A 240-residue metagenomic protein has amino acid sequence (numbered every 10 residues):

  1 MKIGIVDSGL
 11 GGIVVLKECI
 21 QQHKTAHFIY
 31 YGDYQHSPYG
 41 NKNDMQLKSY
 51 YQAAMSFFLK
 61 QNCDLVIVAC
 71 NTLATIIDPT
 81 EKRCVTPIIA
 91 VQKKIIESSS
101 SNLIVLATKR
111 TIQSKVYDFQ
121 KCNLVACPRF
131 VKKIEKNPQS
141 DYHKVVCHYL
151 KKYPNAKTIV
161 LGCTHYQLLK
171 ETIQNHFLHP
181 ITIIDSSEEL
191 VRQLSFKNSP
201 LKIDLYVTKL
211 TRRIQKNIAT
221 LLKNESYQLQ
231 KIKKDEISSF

Functional and structural regions predicted by a protein language model:
M1-F240: Non-catalytic structural scaffold of enzyme domains
